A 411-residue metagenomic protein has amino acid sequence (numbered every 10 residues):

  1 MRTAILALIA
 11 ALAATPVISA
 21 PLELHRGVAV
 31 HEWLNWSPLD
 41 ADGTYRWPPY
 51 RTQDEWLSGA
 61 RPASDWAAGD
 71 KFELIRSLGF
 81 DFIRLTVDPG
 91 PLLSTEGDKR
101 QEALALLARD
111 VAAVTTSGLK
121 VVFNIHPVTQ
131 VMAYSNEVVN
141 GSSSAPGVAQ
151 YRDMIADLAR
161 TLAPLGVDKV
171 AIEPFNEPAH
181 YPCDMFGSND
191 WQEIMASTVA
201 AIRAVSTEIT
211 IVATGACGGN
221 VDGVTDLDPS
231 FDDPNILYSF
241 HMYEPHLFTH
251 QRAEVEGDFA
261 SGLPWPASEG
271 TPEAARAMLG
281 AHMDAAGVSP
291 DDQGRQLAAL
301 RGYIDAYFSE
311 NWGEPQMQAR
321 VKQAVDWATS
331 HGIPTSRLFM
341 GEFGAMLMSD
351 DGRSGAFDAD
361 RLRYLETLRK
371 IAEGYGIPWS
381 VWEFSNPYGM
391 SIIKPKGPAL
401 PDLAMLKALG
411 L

Functional and structural regions predicted by a protein language model:
M1-A4: Positively charged n-region of N-terminal signal peptides that target proteins for export
A14-P16: N-terminal signal peptide c-region/cleavage motif recognized by signal peptidases
S19-F82, G97: N-terminal carbohydrate-binding accessory modules
L24, A145, A149-E314, K322-M346 (+2 more regions): Active-site region of glycoside hydrolase catalytic domains
W56, A60-F82, L93, K99-P127 (+2 more regions): An active-site-proximal structural segment forming one wall of the substrate-binding cleft that immediately precedes
W66-D88, Q323-I333, L368-I371, Y375-S380: Catalytic domains of carbohydrate-active enzymes, especially glycoside hydrolases
P89-A105, T129-V148, H180-C183, M348-A356 (+1 more regions): Surface-exposed, active-site-proximal loop segments in enzymatic domains
M348-L411: Aromatic-rich peripheral "rim/lid" segments of glycoside hydrolase catalytic domains that contact and position glycan
